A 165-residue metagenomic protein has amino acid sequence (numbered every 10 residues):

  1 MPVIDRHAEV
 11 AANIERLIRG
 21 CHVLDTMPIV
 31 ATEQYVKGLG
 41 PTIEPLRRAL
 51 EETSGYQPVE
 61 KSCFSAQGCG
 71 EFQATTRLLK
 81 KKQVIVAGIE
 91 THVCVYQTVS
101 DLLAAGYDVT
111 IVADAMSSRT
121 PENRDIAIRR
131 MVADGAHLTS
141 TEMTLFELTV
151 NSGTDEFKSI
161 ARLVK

Functional and structural regions predicted by a protein language model:
P2-V30: A short alpha/beta connector and helix-capping loop motif
R19-V23, K37-K165: Active-site-adjacent betaalpha module
V30-A31, I85: Short glycine-rich phosphate-binding loop at a beta-alpha junction
Q34: Glycine-rich N-terminal segment of FAD-binding domains in flavoprotein oxidoreductases, spanning the beta-loop-helix
